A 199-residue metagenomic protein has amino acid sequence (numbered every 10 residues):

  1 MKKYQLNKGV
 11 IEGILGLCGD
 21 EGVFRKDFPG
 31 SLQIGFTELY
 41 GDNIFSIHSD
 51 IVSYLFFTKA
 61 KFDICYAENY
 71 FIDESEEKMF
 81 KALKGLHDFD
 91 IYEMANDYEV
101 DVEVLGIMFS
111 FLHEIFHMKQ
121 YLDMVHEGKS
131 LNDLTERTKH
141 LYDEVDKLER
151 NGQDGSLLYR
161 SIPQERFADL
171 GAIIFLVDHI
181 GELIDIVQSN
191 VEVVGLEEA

Functional and structural regions predicted by a protein language model:
N7-F28: Zn2+-dependent metallopeptidase catalytic core
G9, G13, D146-A199: Long, well-structured alpha-helical subdomains associated with metal-dependent extracellular/ecto-lumenal hydrolases
V10-L17, A82, E114, R137 (+1 more regions): Charge-rich, solvent-exposed alpha-helical interaction surfaces
R25-L55: Amphipathic, interaction-prone secondary-structure segments
N43-V104, M118-L122: Active-site scaffold of zinc-dependent metalloenzymes
Y98, G106, S110, H126-D133 (+3 more regions): Polar low-complexity intrinsically disordered regions
F109-L122, A168: Active-site recognition of the HExxH zinc-binding catalytic motif
Y121-L157: Post-HEXXH active-site segment of zinc metalloproteases
